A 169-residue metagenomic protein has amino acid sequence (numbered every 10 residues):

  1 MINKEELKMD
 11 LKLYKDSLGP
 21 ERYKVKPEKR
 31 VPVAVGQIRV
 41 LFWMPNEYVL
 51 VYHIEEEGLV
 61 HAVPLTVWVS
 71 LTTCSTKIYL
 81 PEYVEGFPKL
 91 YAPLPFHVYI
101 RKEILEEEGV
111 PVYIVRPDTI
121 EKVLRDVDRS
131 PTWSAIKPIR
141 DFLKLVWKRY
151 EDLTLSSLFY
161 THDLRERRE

Functional and structural regions predicted by a protein language model:
M1-K12, E82-E169: C-terminal terminal-subdomain/extension
M1-V33: Compositionally biased, charged N-terminal/linker segments
L11-L13, R22-V25, G36-L41, V63-S70: N-terminal start-of-chain detector that recognizes signal peptides and the immediate post-cleavage beginning
P20, V35-Q37, L59, F87 (+1 more regions): Intrinsically disordered, low-complexity regions
E28-H53: Short coil-to-beta transition motif at edge beta-strands of beta-rich domains
R30, Q37, L71-T72, E103-E107 (+1 more regions): N-terminal globular core domains of eukaryotic regulatory proteins
M44-V84: Compact nucleic-acid interaction/catalytic patches
